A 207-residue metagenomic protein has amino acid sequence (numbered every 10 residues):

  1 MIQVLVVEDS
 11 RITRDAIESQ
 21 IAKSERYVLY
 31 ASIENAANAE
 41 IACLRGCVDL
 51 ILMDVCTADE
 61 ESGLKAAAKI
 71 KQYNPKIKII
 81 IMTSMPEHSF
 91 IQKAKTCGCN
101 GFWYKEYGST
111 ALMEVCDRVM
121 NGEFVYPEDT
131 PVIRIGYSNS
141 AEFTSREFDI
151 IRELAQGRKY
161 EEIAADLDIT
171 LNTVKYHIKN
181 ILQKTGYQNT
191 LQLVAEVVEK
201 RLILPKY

Functional and structural regions predicted by a protein language model:
E8: Conserved acidic carboxylate
R11-A31: Two-component/phosphorelay signaling modules centered on CheY-like receiver
S32-L50, A58: Acidic, metal-coordinating helix/loop segments flanking the phosphotransfer/catalytic sites of two-component signaling
D54-C56, T83: Active-site residues of response regulator receiver
L64-K76: Short amphipathic alpha-helix used as the core "switch/output" element in two-component signaling
I91-K95, N100-S145, L202: Short, flexible helix-to-coil linker/hinge segments that flank and couple to helix-turn-helix
R134-T173: Helix-turn-helix DNA-binding segment
L182-Y207: Basic, Lys/Arg-enriched C-terminal extension of HTH/homeodomain DNA-binding domains
